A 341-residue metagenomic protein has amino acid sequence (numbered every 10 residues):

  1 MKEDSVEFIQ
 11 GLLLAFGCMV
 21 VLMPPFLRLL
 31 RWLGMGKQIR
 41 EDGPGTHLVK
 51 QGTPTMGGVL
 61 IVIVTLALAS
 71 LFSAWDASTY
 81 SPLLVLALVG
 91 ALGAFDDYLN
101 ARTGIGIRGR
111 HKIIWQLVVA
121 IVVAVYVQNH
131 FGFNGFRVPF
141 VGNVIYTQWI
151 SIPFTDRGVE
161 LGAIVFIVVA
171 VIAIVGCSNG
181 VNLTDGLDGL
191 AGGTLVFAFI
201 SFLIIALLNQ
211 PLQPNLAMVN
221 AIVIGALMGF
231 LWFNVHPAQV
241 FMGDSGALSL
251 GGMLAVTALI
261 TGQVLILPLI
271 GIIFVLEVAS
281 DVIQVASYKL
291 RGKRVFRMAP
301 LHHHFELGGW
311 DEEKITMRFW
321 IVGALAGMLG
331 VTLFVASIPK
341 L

Functional and structural regions predicted by a protein language model:
K2-V275: "…together with the soluble PPM/PP2C metallo-phosphatase catalytic core" -> "…together with the soluble PPM/PP2C
Q10-L13, M35, G162-A163, V285-Y288 (+2 more regions): A short, structure-level motif marking secondary-structure boundaries and short turns
P24, R31-R40, G58, I272-R318: Membrane-proximal soluble regions of multi-pass membrane proteins
M56, L207, L254, S280 (+3 more regions): Alpha-helix boundary/capping detector
H130-R137, V331-L341: Juxtamembrane boundary at the C-terminal end of a transmembrane helix
A198-S201, S280, A326: Membrane-embedded alpha-helical transmembrane segments of multi-pass integral membrane proteins
L267, A286-L290, P339-L341: Short beta-alpha connecting loops at secondary-structure transitions that line or flank enzyme active sites
K314-F334: Final/C-terminal transmembrane alpha-helix of multipass membrane proteins
